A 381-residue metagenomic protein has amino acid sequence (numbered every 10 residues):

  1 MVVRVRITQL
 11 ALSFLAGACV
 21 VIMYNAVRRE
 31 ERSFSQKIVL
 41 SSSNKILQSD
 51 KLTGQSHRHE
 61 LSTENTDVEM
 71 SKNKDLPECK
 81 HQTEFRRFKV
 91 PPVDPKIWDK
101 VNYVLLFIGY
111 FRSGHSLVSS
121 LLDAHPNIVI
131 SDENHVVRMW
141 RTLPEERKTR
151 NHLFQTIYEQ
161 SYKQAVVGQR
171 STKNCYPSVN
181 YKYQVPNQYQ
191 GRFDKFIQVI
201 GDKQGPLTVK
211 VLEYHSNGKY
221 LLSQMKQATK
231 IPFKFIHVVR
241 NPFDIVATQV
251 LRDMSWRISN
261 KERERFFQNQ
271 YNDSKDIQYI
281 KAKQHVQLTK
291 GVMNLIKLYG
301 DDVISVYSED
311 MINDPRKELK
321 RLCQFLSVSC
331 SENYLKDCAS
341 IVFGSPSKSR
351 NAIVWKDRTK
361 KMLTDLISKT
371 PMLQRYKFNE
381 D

Functional and structural regions predicted by a protein language model:
V2-L105, F111, R192, V250-R257 (+5 more regions): PAPS-dependent sulfotransferases, especially Golgi type II membrane carbohydrate sulfotransferases
L105, V129, I200-D202, K234-H237 (+1 more regions): Hydrophobic/aromatic beta-strand patches that form the interior of the parallel beta-sheet core in alpha/beta enzyme
G109-R112, Q204-P206, V239-P242, D310-I312: Short, flexible loop/turn elements at secondary-structure junctions
S116-I128: A conserved segment at the C-terminal end of the G1
S116-S119, V137-W140, T208-L212, F243-T248 (+1 more regions): Short catalytic/ligand-binding loop motif for oxyanion handling, primarily in non-cytosolic enzymes, centered on
V129-T229, S259-R263: PAPS-dependent sulfation machinery
V185-G191, D202, K210-Y214, K219-Q227 (+2 more regions): PAPS-dependent sulfotransferase catalytic domain
M225-L251: Conserved phosphate-donor/acceptor-positioning beta-strand/loop module used by diverse small-molecule
